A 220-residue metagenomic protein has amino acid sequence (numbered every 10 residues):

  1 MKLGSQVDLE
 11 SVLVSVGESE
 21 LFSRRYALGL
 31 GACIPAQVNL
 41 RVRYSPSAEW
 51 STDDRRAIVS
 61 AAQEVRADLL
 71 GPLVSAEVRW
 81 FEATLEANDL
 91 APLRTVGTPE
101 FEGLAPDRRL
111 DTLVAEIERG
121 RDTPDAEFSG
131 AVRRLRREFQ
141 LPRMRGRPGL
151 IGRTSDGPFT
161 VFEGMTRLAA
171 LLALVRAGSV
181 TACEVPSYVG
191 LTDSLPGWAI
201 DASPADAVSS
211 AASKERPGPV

Functional and structural regions predicted by a protein language model:
M1-E49, P217-V220: Intrinsically disordered, low-structural-confidence terminal and linker regions
S5, A36-R41, S47-A48, T52-E86 (+2 more regions): Short alpha-helix boundary/capping and kink motifs at helix termini
L28-G29, V59, L171: General helical structural elements
S155, G164-T166, G190-T192: Short, loop-centered acidic/histidine patches that primarily coordinate divalent metals
P158-A173: A sequence-level detector for short glycine-anchored, His/Arg-bearing signature motifs that mark catalytic or binding
A173-S179: Short, surface-exposed basic-aromatic patches at helix termini and helix-loop junctions that form
E184-S194: Extended hydrophobic secondary-structure segments that form protein cores and membrane-embedded regions
T192-V220: Amphipathic, charge-rich alpha-helical segments that serve as recognition/docking helices
